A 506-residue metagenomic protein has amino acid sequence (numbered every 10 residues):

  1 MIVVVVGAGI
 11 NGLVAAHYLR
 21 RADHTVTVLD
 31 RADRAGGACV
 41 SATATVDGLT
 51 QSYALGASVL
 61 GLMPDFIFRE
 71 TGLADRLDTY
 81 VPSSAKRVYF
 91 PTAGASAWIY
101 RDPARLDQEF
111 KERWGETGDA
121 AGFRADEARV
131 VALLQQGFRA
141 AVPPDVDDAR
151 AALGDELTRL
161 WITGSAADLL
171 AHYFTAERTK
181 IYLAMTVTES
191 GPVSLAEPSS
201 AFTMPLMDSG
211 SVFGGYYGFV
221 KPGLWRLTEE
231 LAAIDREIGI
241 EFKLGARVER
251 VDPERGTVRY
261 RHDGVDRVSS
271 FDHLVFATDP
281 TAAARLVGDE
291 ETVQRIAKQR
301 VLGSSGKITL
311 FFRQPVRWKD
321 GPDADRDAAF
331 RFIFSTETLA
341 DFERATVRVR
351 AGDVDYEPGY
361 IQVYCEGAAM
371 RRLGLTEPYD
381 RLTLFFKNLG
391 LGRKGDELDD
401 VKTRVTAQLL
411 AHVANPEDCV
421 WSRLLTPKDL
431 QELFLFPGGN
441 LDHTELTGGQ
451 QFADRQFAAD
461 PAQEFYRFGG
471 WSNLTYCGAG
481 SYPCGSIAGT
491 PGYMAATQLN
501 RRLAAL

Functional and structural regions predicted by a protein language model:
I2-L133: N-terminal glycine-rich phosphate/pyrophosphate-binding loop and immediately adjacent elements
A93-P198: Rossmann-like flavin
G154-A166, S211-A233, K394-V401: Short beta-strand to alpha-helix junction loop
K180-G191, P358-Y360, N415-Y482: A glycine-rich dinucleotide-binding beta-alpha-beta segment and adjacent secondary-structure elements that constitute
L206-R255, R259: Helical element adjacent to the flavin cofactor pocket in flavoenzyme catalytic cores
R247-L375: Mid-domain catalytic core of redox enzymes that form a hydrophobic substrate pocket/lid adjacent to a catalytic redox
G359-Q450: FAD-dependent oxidoreductase catalytic-site/capping-region signature
A479-L503: A conserved FAD-binding loop/helix module that cradles the flavin
